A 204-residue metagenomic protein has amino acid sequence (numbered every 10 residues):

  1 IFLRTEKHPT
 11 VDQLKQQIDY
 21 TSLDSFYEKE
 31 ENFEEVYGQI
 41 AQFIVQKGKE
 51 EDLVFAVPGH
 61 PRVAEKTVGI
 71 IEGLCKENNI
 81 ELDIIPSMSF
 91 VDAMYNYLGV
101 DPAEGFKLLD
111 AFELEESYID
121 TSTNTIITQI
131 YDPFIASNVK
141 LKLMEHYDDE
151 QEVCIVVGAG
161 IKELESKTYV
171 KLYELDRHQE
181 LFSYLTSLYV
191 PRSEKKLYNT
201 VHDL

Functional and structural regions predicted by a protein language model:
I1-D83, H178-Q179, L185-S187: Class I S-adenosyl-L-methionine
R4-E6, L23-F26, P58-G59, M88 (+4 more regions): Fold-independent oxyanion-binding glycine-rich loops and adjacent beta-strand/coil segments at enzyme active sites
H8-V11, E28-K29, M88-A93, E115 (+1 more regions): Short gly/pro/ser/thr-enriched loop/turn and capping motifs at secondary-structure boundaries
D19-T21, L98-A103, K171-Y173: Short, hinge-like loop/turn segments at secondary-structure boundaries
F33, K66, Y95-N96, N138 (+1 more regions): Short, well-ordered secondary-structure micro-motifs
F43-Q46, Y97, K142: A generic secondary-structure signal
K49-L53, D120-L204: A contiguous loop/helix-start segment that scaffolds small-molecule binding in enzyme catalytic cores
F55, G59-T128, R177-Q179, K195-K196: Class I SAM-dependent methyltransferase SAM-binding "motif I" and its flanking Rossmann-like core
